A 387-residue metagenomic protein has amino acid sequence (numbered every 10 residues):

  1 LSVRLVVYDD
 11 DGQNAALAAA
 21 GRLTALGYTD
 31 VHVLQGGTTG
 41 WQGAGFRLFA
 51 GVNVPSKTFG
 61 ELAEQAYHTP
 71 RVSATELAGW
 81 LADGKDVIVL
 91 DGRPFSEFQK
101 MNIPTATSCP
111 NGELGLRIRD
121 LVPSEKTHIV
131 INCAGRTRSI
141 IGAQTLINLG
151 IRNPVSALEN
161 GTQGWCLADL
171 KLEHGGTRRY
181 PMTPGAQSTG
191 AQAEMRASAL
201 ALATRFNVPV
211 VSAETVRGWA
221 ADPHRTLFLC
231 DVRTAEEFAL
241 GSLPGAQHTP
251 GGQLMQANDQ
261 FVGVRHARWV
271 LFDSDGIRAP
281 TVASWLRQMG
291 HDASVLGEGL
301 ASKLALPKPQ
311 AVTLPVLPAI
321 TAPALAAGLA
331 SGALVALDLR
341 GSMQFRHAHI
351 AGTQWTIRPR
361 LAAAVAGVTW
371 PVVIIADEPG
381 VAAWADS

Functional and structural regions predicted by a protein language model:
L1-I88, G92-F228, V232-V335, L339-S387: Rhodanese-like catalytic fold shared by cysteine-dependent sulfurtransferases and DSP/PTP-type phosphatases
